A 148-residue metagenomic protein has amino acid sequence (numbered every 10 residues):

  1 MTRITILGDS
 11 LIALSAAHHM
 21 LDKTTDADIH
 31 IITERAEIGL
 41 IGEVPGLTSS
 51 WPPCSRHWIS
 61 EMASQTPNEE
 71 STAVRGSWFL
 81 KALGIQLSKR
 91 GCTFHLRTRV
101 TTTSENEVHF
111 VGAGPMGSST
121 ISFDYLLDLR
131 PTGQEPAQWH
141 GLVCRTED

Functional and structural regions predicted by a protein language model:
M1-I12, H30: Beta1/beta-strand and adjacent pyrophosphate-binding region of the FAD-binding site in flavoprotein oxidoreductases
I4, A27-I29, L126, G141: Hydrophobic anchor at the start of a short beta-strand that flanks the dinucleotide cofactor-binding loop
G8, T33-R35, R130: Short beta-strand/turn micro-motifs composed of small residues that flank or help shape donor/cofactor-binding pockets
S15-P67, G76-W78: N-terminal FAD cofactor-binding segment of flavoenzymes
S55, R75, S88-L96: Positively charged, amphipathic N-terminal segments that serve as targeting/anchoring signals
T72: C-terminal interaction modules of eukaryotic adaptor/scaffold proteins
L83-L87: Amphipathic, non-transmembrane alpha-helical segments in extracytoplasmic/periplasmic proteins
R90-D148: Predominantly flavin-linked oxidoreductase catalytic cores and closely associated redox partners
